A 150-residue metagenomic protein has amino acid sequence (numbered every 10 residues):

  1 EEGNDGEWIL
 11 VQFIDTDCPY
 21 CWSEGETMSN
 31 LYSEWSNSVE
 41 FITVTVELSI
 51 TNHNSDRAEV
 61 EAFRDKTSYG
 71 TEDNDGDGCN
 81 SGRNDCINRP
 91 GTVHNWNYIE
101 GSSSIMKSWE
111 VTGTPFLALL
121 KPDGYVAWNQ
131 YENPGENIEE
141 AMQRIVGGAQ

Functional and structural regions predicted by a protein language model:
E1-I9, S33: A short beta-strand-turn-helix
G3, C86-V146: Thiol/disulfide oxidoreductase modules built on the thioredoxin-like
G6-I9, I14-D17, L48, G113: Short pre-active-site segment immediately N-terminal to redox-active cysteine/selenocysteine motifs in thiol-based
L10-V11, V39-V44, M142: Hydrophobic beta-strand residues in large extracellular and virion-surface proteins
F13, V44-V46, P122: Cofactor-binding loop segments of dinucleotide-utilizing enzymes, especially the Rossmann-like FAD- and NAD(P)+-binding
I14-D17, Y32-S36, W109, M142-Q150: Sec/Tat-exported extracytoplasmic proteins
T16-S23, F116: C-type cytochrome heme c attachment motif
W22-N88, G101-S108: Structural microenvironment flanking redox-active thiols in thiol-disulfide oxidoreductases
